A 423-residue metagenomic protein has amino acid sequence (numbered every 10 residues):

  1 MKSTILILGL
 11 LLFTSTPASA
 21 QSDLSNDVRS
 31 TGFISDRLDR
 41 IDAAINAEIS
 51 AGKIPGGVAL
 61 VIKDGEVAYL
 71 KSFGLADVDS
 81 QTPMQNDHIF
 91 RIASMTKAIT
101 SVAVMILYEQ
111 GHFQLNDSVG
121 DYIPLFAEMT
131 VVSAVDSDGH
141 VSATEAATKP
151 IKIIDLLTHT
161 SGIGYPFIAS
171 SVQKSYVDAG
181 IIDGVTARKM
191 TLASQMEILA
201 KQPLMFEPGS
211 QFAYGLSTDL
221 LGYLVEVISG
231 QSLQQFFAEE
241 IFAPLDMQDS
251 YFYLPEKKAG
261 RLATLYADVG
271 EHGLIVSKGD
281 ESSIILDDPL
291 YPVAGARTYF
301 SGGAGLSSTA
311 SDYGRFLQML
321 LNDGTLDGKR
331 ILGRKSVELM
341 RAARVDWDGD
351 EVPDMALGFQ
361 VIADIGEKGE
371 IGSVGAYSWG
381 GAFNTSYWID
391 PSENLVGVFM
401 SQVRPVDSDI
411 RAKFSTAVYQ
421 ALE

Functional and structural regions predicted by a protein language model:
I5-S15: Bacterial N-terminal signal peptides
A18-S22: Boundary at the C-terminal end of the N-terminal hydrophobic targeting segment
D27-I92, H112-Q114, V131-D136, T416-Q420: Short, conserved catalytic-motif segment at the N-terminal edge
D39-N46, A59, G65, R91-I123 (+4 more regions): Active-site SXXK
P124-V374: Short, surface-exposed loop or secondary-structure junction motifs that flank catalytic or metal-binding residues
S373-P391: Low-complexity, glycine/alanine/valine/leucine- and proline-rich hydrophobic stretches
Y387-W388, N394-V403: Short, well-ordered beta-strand elements
